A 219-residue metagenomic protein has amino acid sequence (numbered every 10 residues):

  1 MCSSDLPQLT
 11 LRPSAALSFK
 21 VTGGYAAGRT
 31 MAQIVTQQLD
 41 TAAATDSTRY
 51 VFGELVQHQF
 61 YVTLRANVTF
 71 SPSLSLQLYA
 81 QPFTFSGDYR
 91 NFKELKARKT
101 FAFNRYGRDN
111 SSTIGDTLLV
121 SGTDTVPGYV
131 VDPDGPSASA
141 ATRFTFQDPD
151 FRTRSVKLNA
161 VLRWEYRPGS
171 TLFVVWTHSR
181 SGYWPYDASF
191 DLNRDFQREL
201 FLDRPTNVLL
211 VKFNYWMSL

Functional and structural regions predicted by a protein language model:
C2-S3: Short, small-residue-biased leader/transition segments that mark boundaries at the very start of proteins
T10-R12, A16, N67-T69, S73 (+3 more regions): Structural signature of outer-membrane beta-barrel channels/translocons
A16-V21, L74-L76, G169-L172: Repeated loop/turn-to-beta-strand initiation elements of outer-membrane beta-barrel proteins
S18-A26, R65, Y79-Q81, V175-T177 (+1 more regions): Transmembrane beta-strands of outer-membrane beta-barrel proteins
K20-N67: Outer-membrane beta-barrel translocator/channel fold
Y25-R29, P82-S86, H178-G182, M217-L219: Transmembrane beta-strands of outer-membrane beta-barrel pores
S47-F52, T145-D148, F196-L200: Extracellular loop and loop/strand-boundary signature of outer-membrane beta-barrel proteins
S111-L119, L158-E165, G169-F173, D195-L219: Outer-membrane beta-barrel "beta-signal"
